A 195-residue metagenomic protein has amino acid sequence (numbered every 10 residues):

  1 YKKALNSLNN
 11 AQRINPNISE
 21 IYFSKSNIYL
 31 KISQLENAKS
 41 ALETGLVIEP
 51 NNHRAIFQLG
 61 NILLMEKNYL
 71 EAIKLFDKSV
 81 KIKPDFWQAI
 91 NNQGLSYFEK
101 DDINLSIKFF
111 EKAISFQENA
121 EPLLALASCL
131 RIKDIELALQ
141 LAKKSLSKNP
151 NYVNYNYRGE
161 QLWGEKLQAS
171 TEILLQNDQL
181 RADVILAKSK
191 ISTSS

Functional and structural regions predicted by a protein language model:
Y1-N10, K31-T44, M65-K78, K100-K112 (+1 more regions): Structural signature of tandem alpha-helical TPR/SEL1-like repeats, specifically the intra-repeat loop/turn
I14, I48, I82, S115-F116 (+1 more regions): Structural marker of alpha-solenoid helical repeat scaffolds
S19-E20, H53-R54, W87-Q88, I103 (+2 more regions): Helix-start (N-cap) detector for alpha-helical repeat units in TPR-like alpha-solenoids, especially tetratricopeptide
S24, Q58, N92, A125-L126 (+1 more regions): Canonical tetratricopeptide repeat
N27, N61, L95, L126-C129: Residue-level recognition of tetratricopeptide repeat
V47-K100: Ligand/cofactor pocket segment of small-molecule handling proteins
E111-A120, L124-N154, Q176-L180: TPR/TPR-like (Sel1-like) alpha-helical repeat modules
K144-S195: Terminal, low-structured helical/coil segments at or just beyond the last alpha-helical repeat
